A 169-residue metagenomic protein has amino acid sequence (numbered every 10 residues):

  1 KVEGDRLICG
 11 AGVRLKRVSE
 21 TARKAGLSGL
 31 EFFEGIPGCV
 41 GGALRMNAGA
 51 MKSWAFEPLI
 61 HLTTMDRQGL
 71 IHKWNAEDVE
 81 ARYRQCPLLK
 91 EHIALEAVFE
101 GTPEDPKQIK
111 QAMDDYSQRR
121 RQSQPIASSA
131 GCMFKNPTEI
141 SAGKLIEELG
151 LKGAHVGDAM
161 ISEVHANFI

Functional and structural regions predicted by a protein language model:
K1-V2, L59-L62, A159-I161: Generic structural motif
K1-V40: Anion-binding (especially nucleotide phosphate/pyrophosphate-binding) glycine-rich loop and adjoining beta-alpha core
V2-G4, L44, H92-E96: Acidic/polar active-site rim loop that often engages polyanionic ligands
G4-R6, G10, R14-K16, I60-E77: Short, conserved aromatic-histidine micro-motifs
V13, I36-A43, A50, C132 (+2 more regions): Gly/Ser/Thr-rich helix-start
K16-S19, C39-N47, K52-W54, I71-W74 (+2 more regions): Short, well-ordered, mixed-charge alpha-helical segments that flank or form enzyme active sites
A25-I60, D66: A gly/ser-rich beta-alpha-beta helix-loop segment of oxidoreductase catalytic cores
M65-I169: Phosphate/pyrophosphate- and phosphate-bearing ligand-binding catalytic cores of soluble enzymes
